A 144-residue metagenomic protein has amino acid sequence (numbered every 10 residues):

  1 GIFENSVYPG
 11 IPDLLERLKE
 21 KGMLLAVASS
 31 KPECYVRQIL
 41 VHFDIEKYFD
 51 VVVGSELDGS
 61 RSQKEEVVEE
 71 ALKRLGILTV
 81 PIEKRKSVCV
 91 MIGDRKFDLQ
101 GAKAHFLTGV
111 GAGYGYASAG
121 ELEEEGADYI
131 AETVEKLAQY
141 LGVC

Functional and structural regions predicted by a protein language model:
G1-V27, E33-R37, V41: Short, acidic loop-to-helix structural element flanking the phosphoryl-transfer center in phosphate-processing enzymes
S6-G10, K31, D94, Y114-A117 (+1 more regions): Short beta->alpha linker loops
V7, K64, I130: Conserved donor sugar-nucleotide recognition element shared by glycan-biosynthetic enzymes
E33-V90, K96-A104, A119: Substrate-recognition "cap/lid" segment bordering the active-site pocket of phosphatases
F43-S55, E121-L141: Structural recognition of alpha->loop->beta junctions
M91-A131: Acidic, Mg2+-coordinating phosphoryl-transfer loop and its flanking beta/alpha structural elements, shared across
